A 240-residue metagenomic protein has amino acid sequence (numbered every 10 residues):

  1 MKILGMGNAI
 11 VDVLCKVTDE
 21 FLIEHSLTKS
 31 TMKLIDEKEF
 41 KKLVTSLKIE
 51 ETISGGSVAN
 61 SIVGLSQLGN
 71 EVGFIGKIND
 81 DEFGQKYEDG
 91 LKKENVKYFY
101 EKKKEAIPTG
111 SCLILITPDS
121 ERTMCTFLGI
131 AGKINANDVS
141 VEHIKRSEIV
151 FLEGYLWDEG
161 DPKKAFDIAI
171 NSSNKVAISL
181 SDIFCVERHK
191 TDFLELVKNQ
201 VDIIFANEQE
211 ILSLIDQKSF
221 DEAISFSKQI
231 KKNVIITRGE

Functional and structural regions predicted by a protein language model:
M1-L27, E50, K77-N79, Q85-K103 (+2 more regions): Ribokinase/PfkB-type carbohydrate-kinase core domain
E20-S46: Short catalytic helix/loop segments, enriched in acidic residues and glycine and frequently bearing histidine
V44-T45, G69-N70, V176, K190-T191: Generic signal for short, ordered secondary-structure residues within or immediately flanking folded domains
T45-S54: Short, glycine-rich nucleotide/cofactor-binding loops
I53-G73: Active-site alpha-helical elements of protease catalytic centers
V58-I62, G84, F166: A general structural signal for well-ordered alpha-helical segments in protein cores
S61, G110-C112: Residue-level marker for the onset of beta-strands and adjacent loop->beta junctions in well-ordered domains
L68, I107-G110: Short, basic and Ser/Thr-rich N-terminal targeting/leader segments
